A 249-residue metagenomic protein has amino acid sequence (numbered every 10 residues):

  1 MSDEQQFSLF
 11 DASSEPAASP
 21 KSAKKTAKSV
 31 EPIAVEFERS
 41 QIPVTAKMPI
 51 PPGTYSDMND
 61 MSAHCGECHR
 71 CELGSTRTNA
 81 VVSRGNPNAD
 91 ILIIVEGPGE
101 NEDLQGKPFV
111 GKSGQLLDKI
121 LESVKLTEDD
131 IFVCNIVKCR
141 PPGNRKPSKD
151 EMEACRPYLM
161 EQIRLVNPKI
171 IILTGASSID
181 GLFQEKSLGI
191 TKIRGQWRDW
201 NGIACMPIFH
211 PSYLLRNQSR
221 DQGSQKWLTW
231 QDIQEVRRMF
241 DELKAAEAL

Functional and structural regions predicted by a protein language model:
S2-L249: A polyanion-binding, active-site-adjacent surface
